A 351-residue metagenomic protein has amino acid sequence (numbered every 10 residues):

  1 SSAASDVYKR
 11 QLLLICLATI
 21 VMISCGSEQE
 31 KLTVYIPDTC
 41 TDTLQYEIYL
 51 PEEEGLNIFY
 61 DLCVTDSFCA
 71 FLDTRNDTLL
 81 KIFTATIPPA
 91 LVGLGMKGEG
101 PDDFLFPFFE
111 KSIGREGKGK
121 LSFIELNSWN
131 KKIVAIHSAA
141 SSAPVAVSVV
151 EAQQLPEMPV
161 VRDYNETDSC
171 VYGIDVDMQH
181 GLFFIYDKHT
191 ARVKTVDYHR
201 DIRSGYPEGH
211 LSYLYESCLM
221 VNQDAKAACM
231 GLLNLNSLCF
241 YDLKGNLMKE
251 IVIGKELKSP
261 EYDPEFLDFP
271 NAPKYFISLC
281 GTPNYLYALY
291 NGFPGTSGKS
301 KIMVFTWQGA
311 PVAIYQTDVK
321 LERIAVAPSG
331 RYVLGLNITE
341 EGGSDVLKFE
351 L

Functional and structural regions predicted by a protein language model:
S1-Y8: Short, small-residue-biased leader/transition segments that mark boundaries at the very start of proteins
L32-L56: A short helix->beta-strand "capping" segment at the edge of beta-propeller domains
I48-L79, Y287-N291: Beta-strand-rich domains and repeat architectures in extracellular enzymes and scaffolds, especially beta-propellers
F59-C63, F109-K118, V160-T167, L211-D224 (+2 more regions): Structural signature of eukaryotic scaffold interfaces centered on beta-propeller domains
P89-L121, A152-Q153, P207-E208: Blade-loop segments of beta-propeller domains
G100-D103, L257-P264, A310-P328: Conserved blade-ending motifs and adjacent loop-strand segments that build the rim/top face of beta-propeller domains
W129-S169: Asp-box/WD-like beta-propeller blade repeats and closely related beta-sheet repeat scaffolds
F269-V304: Loop/turn-rich, solvent-exposed surfaces of beta-rich toroidal or solenoidal domains
